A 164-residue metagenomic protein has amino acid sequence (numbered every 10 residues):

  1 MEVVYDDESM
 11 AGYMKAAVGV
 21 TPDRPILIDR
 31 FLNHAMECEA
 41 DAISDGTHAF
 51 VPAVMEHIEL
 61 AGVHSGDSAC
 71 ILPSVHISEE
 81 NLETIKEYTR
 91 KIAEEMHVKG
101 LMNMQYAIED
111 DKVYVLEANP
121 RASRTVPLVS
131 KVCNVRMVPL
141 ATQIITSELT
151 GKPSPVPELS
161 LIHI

Functional and structural regions predicted by a protein language model:
M1-L161: ATP-dependent carboxylate activation and anion-phosphoryl transfer catalytic cores that bind Mg-ATP to form
